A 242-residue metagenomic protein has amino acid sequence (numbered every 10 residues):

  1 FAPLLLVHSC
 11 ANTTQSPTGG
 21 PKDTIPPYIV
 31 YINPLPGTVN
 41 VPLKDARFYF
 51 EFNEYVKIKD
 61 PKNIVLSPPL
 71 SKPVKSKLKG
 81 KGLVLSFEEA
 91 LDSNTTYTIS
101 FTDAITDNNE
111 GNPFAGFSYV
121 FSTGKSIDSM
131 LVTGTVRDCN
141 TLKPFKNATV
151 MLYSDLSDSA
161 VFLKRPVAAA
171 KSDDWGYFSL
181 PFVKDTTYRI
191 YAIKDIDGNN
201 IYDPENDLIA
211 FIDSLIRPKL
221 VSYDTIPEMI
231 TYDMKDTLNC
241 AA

Functional and structural regions predicted by a protein language model:
F1-C10: Sec-dependent bacterial lipoprotein signal peptides
C10-I193, E205-I209, R217-P218, T231-A242: Acidic, low-complexity Ser/Thr/Gly/Pro-rich repeat segments typical of extracellular/periplasmic and surface-exposed
N199: Acidic carboxylate motifs that coordinate Ca2+ or other divalent cations, activating on Asp/Glu
L220-I226: Extracellular interaction modules
